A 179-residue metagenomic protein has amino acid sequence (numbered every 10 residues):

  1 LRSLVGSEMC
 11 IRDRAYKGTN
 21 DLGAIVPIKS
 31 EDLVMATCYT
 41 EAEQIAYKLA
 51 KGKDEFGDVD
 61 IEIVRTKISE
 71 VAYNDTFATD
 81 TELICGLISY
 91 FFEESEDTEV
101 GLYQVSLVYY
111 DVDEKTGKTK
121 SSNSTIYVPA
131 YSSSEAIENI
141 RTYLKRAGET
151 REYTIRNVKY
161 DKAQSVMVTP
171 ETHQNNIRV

Functional and structural regions predicted by a protein language model:
L1-I11: Single conserved hydrophobic/aromatic residue that forms the stacking wall/gate of nucleotide- or nucleobase-binding
S7, A24-I25, K48, G52-D111 (+1 more regions): Intrinsic disorder/low-complexity detector
D13-T19, L107-D111: Generic short beta-strand segments
G18-C38, E43-Q44, G52-F56, K118-I126 (+2 more regions): A cross-kingdom feature marking solvent-exposed beta-strand/loop segments within repeated, beta-rich binding/scaffold
A42-A50, A136-R141: Short amphipathic, charge-patterned alpha-helical segments
L87-I137, R141-Y143: Surface-exposed interaction/gating patches
I126-Y127, Y131-M167: A generic hydrophobic-segment detector
